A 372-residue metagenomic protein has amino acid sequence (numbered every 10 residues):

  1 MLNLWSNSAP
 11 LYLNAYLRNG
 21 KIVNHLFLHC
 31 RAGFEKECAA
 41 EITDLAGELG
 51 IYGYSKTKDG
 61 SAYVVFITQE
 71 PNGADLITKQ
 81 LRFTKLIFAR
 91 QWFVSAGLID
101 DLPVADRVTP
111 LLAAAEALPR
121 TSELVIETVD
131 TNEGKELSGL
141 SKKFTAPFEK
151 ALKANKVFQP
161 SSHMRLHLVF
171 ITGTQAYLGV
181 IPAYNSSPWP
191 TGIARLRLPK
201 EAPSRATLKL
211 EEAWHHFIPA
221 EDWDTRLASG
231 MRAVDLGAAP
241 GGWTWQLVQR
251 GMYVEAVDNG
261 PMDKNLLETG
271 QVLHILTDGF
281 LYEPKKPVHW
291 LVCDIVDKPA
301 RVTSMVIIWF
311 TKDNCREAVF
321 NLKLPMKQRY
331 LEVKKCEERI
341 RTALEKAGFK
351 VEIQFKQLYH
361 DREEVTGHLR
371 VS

Functional and structural regions predicted by a protein language model:
Y16-S372: SAM-dependent transferase fold signal centered on methyltransferase-like domains, encompassing both Class I
